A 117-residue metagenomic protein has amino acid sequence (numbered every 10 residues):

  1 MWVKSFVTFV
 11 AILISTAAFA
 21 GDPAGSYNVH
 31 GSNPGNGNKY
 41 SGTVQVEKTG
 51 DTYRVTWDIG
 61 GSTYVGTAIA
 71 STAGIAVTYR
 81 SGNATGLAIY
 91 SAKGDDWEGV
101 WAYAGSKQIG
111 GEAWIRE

Functional and structural regions predicted by a protein language model:
M1-V7: Bacterial N-terminal signal peptides that target proteins for export
S15-A17: N-terminal signal peptide c-region/cleavage motif recognized by signal peptidases
G21-E117: Central antiparallel beta-sheet cores of small beta-barrel/beta-sandwich binding domains
